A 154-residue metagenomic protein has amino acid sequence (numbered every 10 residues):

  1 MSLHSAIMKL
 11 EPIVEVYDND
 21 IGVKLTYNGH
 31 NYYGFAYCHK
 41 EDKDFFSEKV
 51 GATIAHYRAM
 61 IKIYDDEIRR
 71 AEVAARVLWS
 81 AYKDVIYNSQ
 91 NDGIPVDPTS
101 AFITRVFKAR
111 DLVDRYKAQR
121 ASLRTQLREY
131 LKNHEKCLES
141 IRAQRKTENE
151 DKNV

Functional and structural regions predicted by a protein language model:
M1-N149: Catalytic phosphate/metal-binding cores of nucleic-acid and nucleotide-processing enzymes, i.e., regions that mediate
E150-V154: Juxtamembrane, membrane-proximal amphipathic segments and lipid-exposed surfaces of hairpin/multipass modules
